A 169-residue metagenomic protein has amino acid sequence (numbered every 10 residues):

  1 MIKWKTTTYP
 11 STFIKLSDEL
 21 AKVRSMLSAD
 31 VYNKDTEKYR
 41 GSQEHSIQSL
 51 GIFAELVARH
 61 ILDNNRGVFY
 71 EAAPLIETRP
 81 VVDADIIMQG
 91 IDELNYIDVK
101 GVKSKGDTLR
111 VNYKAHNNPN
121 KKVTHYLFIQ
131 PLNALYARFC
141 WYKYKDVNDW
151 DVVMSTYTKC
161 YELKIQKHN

Functional and structural regions predicted by a protein language model:
M1-N95, V99-N169: Nucleic-acid endonuclease domains
